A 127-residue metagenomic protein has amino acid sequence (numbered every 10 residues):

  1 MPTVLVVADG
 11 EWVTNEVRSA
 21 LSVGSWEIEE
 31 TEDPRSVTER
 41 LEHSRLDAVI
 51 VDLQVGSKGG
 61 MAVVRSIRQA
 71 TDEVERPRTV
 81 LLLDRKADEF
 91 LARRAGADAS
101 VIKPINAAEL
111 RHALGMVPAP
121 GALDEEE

Functional and structural regions predicted by a protein language model:
M1-W12, V17-R18, V49: Conserved acidic segment of CheY-like receiver
G10-E32: Two-component/phosphorelay signaling modules centered on CheY-like receiver
E32-A48: Acidic, metal-coordinating helix/loop segments flanking the phosphotransfer/catalytic sites of two-component signaling
H43-S44, R68-E75: Conserved phosphotransfer cores of two-component systems
D47-R68: Conserved phosphotransfer microenvironments
A62, D84-S100: Alpha4 helix (beta4-alpha4-beta5 surface) of REC/receiver domains from two-component response regulators
E75-A87: A short, hydrophobic beta-strand element within the central beta-sheet of small alpha/beta folds
I105-L114: C-terminal output helix
